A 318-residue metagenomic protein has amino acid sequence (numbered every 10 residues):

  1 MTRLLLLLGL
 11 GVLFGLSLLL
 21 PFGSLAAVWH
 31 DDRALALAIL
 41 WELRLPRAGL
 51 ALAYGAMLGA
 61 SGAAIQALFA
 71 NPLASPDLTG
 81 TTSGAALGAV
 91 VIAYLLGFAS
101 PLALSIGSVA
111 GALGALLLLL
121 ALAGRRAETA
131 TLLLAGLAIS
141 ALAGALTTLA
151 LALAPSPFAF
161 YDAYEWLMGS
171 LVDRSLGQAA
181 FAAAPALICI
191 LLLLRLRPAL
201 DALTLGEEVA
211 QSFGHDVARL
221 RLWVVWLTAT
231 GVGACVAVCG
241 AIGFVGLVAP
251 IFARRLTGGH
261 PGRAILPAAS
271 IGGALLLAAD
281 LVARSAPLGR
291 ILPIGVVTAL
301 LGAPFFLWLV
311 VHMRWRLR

Functional and structural regions predicted by a protein language model:
M1-R318: Alpha-helical transmembrane segments in inner-membrane proteins
